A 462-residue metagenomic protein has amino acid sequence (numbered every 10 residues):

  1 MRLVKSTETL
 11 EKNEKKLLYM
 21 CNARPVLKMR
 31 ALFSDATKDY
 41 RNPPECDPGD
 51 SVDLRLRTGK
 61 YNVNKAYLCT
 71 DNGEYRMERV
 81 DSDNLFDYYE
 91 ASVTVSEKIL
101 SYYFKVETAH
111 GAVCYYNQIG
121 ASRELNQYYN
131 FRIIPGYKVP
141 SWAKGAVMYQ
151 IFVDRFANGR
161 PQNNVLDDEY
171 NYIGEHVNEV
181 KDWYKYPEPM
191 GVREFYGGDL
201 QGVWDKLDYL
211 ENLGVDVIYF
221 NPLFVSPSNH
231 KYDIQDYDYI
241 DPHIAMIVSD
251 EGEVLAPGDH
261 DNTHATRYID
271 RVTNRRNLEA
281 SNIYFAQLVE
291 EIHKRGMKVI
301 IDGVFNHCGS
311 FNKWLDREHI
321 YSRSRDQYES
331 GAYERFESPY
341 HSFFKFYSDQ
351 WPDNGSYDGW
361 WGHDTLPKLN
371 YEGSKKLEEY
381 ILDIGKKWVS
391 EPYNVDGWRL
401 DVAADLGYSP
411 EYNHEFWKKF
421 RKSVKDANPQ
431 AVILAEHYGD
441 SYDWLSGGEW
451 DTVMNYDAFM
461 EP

Functional and structural regions predicted by a protein language model:
M1-G145, Y149-Q150: Glycan-association/targeting regions that enable binding to alpha-glucans and other polysaccharides
T58-K60, D81, V93-V95, F152-A157 (+6 more regions): Short, flexible loop/turn elements at secondary-structure junctions
G59, K105-E107, I134, F152-D154 (+3 more regions): Structured loops at beta-to-helix junctions and adjacent beta-edge loops in soluble globular domains
S141, F311-L315, G385-K386, P392-N394 (+5 more regions): Conserved alpha/beta catalytic core and glycan-binding cleft of carbohydrate-active enzymes
V147-Y149, I218-F220, V299-I301, W398 (+1 more regions): Hydrophobic faces of well-ordered beta-strands that scaffold small-molecule active sites in alpha/beta enzyme cores
V153-D216, P222-P392, F420, D426 (+1 more regions): Substrate-binding/active-site clefts of carbohydrate-active enzymes
P367-K375, V402-R421: Active-site cleft segment of glycoside hydrolase catalytic domains centered on the general acid/base Glu
